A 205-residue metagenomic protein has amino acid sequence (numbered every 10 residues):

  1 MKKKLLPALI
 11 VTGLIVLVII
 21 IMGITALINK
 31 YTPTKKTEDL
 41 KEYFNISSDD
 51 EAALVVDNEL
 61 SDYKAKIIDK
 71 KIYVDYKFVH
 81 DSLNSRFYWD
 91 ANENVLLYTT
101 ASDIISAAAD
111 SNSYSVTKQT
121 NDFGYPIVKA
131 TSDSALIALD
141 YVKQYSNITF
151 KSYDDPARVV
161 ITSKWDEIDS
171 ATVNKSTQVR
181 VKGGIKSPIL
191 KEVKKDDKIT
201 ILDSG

Functional and structural regions predicted by a protein language model:
K2-D203: Primary recognition of N-terminal secretory signal peptides and signal-anchoring hydrophobic helices
